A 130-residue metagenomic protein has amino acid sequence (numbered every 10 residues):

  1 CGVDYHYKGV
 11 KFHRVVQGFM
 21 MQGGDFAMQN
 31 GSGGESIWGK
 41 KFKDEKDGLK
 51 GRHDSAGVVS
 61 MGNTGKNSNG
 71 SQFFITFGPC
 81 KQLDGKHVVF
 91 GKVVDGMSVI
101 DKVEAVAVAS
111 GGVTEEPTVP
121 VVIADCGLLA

Functional and structural regions predicted by a protein language model:
C1-A130: Cyclophilin-like peptidyl-prolyl cis-trans isomerases
